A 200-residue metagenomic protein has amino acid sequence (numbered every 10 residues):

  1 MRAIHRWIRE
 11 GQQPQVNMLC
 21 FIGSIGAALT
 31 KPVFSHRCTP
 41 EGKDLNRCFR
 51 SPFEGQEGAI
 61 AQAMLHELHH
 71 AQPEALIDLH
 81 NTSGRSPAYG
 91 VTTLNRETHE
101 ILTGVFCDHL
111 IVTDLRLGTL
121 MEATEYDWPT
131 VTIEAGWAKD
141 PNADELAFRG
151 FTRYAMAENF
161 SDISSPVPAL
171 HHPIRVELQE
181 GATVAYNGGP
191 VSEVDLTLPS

Functional and structural regions predicted by a protein language model:
M1-S200: Structured catalytic-domain cores with a bias toward divalent-metal coordination
